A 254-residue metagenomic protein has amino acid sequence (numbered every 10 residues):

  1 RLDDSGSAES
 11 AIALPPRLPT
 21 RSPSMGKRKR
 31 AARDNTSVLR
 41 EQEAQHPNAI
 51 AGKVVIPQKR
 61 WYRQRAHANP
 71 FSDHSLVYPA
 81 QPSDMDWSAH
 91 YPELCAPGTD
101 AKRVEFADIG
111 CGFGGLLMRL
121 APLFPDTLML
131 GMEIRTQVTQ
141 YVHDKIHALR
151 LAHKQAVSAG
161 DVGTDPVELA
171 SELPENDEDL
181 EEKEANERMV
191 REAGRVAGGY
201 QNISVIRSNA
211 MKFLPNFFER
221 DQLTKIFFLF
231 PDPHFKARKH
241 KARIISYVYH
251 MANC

Functional and structural regions predicted by a protein language model:
S24-A107, G115-D126, A152: S-adenosyl-L-methionine
G110: Conserved S-adenosyl-L-methionine
R135: Conserved SAM/SAH-binding beta-strand->alpha-helix loop
V138: Conserved short alpha-helix immediately C-terminal to the canonical SAM/SAH-binding motif I of Rossmann-like
V142: Conserved SAM-binding loop
I146-R220: S-adenosyl-L-methionine
L223-R243: A short SAM/SAH-binding and catalytic strip from SAM-dependent methyltransferases
I244-C254: A short glycine-rich, Lys/Arg-flanked "PGG" loop and its adjoining helix->strand segment in the class I
